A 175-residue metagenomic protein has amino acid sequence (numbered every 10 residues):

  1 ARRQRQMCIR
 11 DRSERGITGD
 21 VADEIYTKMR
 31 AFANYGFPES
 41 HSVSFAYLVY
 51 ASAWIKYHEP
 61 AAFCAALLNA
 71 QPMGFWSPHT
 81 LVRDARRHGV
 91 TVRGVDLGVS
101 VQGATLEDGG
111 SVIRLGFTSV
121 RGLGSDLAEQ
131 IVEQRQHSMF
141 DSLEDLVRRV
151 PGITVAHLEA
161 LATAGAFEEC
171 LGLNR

Functional and structural regions predicted by a protein language model:
R3-Q6, R10-R175: Noncatalytic, beta-rich nucleic-acid-contacting surfaces in large DNA/RNA-processing enzymes
